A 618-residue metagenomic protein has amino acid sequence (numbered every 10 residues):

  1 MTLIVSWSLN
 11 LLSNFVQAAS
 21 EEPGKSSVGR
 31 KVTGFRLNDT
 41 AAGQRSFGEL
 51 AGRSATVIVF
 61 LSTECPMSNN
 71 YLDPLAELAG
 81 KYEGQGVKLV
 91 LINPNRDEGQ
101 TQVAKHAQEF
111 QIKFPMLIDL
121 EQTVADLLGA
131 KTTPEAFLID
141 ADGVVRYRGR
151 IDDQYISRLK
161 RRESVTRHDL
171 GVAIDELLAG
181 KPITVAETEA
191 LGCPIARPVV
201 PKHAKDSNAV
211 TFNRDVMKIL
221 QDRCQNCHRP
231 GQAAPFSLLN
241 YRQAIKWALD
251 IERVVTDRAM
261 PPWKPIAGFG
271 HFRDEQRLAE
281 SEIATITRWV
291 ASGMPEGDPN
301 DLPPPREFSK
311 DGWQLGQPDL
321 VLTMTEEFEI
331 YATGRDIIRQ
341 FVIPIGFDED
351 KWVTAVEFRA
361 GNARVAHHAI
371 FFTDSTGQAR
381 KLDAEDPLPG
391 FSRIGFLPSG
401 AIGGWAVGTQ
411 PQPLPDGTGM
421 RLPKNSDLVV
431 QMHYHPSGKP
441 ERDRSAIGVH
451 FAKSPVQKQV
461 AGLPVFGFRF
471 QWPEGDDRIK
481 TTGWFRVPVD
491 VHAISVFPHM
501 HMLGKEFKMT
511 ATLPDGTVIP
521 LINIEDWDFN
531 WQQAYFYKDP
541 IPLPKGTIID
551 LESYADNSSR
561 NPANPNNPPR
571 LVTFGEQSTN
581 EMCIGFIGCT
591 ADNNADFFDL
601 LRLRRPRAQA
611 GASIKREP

Functional and structural regions predicted by a protein language model:
M1-N14: Bacterial N-terminal signal peptides
L12-G34, G48-A51, T184-A186, A190-H203: N-proximal helix/coil linker or "cap" segments that precede and/or mark the start of modular domains
F35-T56, K205-R214: A short beta-strand-turn-helix
G48-N69, I174: Short active-site neighborhood of thiol/selenol oxidoreductases, capturing the structured segment around
N69-F110, L117-L127: Structural microenvironment flanking redox-active thiols in thiol-disulfide oxidoreductases
D119-A196: Thiol/selenol-based redox catalytic cores and closely related redox-interacting motifs
E187-F347, N425-Q431, P436-G438: Aromatic- and Gly/Pro-enriched helix-to-coil junctions and flexible linker segments
P265-F272, L302-W352, E357-H492, P498-E617: Beta-strand-centric surfaces of beta-sandwich/beta-rich domains
